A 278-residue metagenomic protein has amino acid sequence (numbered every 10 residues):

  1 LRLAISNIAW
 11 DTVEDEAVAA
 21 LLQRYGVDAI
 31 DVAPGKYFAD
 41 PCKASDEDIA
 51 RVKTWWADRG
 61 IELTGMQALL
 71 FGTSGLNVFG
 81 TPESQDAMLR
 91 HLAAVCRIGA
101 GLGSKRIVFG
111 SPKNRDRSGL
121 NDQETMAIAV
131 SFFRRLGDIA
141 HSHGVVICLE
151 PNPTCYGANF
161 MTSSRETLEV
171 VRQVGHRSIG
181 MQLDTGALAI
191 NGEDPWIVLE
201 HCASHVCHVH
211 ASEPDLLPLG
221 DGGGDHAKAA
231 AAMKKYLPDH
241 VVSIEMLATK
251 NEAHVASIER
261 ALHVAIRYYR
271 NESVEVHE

Functional and structural regions predicted by a protein language model:
L1-A4, D11-G26, A57, L89 (+3 more regions): Histidine-acidic metal/acid-base catalytic patches
A9-D11, P34-K36, L69-G72, K113-R115 (+4 more regions): Active-site-proximal loop/turn and secondary-structure-junction residues that shape catalytic pockets, frequently
E16-A17, D58, G75-G180, I190 (+1 more regions): Active-site acidic/histidine proton-transfer and metal-coordination neighborhood in alpha/beta enzyme cores
D28-A29, E62, K105, V146 (+1 more regions): Residue-level detector of anion-binding/catalytic polar loops
D31, G65, V108, C148 (+2 more regions): Conserved beta-strand positions in the central sheet of alpha/beta enzyme cores
A33-K53, S111-N121: Glycine-rich, proline-tolerant flexible connector loops at the mouths of alpha/beta enzymes
F38-K43, G157, E252-A256: Short, flexible/disordered intra-domain loops and linkers
W55-A57, E62: Short, structured active-site "lid" loops
